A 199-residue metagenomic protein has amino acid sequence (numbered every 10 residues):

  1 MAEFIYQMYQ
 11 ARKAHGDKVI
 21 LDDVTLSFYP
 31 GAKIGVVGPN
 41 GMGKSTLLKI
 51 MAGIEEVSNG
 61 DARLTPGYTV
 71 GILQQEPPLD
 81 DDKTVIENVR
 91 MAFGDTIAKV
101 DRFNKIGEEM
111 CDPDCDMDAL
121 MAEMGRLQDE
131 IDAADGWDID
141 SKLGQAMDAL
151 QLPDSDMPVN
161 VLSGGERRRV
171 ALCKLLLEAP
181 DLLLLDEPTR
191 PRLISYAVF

Functional and structural regions predicted by a protein language model:
M1-E187: ABC ATP-binding cassette signature C-motif
P188-F199: Single conserved hydrophobic/aromatic residue that forms the stacking wall/gate of nucleotide- or nucleobase-binding
